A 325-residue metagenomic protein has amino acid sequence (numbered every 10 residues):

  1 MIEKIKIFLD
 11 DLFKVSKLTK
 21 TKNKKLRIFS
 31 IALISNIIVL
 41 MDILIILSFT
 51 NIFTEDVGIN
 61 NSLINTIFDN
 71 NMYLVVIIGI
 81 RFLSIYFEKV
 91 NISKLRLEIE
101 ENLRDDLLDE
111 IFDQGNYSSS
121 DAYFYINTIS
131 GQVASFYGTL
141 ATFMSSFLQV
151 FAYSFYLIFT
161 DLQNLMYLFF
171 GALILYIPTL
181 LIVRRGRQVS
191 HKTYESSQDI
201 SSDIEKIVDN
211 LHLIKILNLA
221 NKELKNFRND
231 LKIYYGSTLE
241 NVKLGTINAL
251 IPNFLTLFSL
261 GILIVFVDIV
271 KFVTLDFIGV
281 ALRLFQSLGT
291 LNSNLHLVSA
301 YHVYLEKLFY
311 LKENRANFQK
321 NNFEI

Functional and structural regions predicted by a protein language model:
M1-D42, D56-Y73, F87-I92, R96 (+7 more regions): Membrane-integrated ABC transporters
F13-K25, N116, T128-F136, L140 (+6 more regions): An intracellular "coupling" helix at the cytosolic face of ABC transporter transmembrane type-1 domains
L33, M41-N51, I80-L83, A141-V183 (+1 more regions): A hydrophobic transmembrane-helix motif
I45-T54, I77-S119, A134, G138-A141 (+4 more regions): Juxtamembrane helix-loop junctions of ABC transporter transmembrane domains
F49-F53, N91-L95, I111, Y156-L157 (+6 more regions): Hydrophobic alpha-helical interface/terminus motif in multipass membrane transporters
V90-K94, E98, N102, F159 (+2 more regions): Cytoplasmic juxtamembrane "membrane-exit" helices immediately C-terminal to transmembrane segments
L219, K243-T246, F277, L284-E313: Cytosolic ends of transmembrane helices, especially the final helix of ABC transmembrane type-1 domains
K225, K312-I325: Primarily ABC-family ATPase nucleotide-binding module
